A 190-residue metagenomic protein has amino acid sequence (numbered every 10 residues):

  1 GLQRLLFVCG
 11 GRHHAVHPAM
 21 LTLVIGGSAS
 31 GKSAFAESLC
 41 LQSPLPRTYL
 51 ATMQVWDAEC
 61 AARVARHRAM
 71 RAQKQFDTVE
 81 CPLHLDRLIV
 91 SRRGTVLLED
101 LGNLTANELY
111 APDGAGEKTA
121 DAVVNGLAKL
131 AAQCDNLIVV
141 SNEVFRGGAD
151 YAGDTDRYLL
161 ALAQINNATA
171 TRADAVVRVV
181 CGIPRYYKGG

Functional and structural regions predicted by a protein language model:
R4: Cationic, low-complexity basic patches in intrinsically disordered or flexible, solvent-exposed regions
A19-S28, Q42, P46, L50 (+2 more regions): Charged, low-complexity C-terminal accessory regions
M20-V24, R47, G94-N103, L137-V139: Generic beta-sheet signal
L21-I89: Conserved P-loop
K74-T119: Helix-adjacent hinge/juxtasegments
A106-G190: Replace "adjacent to P-loop NTPase cores in ATP/GTP-dependent enzymes" with "adjacent to NTP-binding cores
